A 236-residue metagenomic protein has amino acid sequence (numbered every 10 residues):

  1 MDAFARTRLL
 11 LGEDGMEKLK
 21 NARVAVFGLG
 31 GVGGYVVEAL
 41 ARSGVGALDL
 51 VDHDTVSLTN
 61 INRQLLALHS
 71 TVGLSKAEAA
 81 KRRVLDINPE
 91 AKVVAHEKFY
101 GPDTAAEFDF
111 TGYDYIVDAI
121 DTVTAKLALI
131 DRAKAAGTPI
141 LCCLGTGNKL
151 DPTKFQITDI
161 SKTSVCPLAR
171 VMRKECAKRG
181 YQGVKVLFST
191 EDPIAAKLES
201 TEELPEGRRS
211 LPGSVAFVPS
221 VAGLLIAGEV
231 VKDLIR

Functional and structural regions predicted by a protein language model:
M1-A25: N-terminal charged helix/coil linker that caps or initiates catalytic domains
K20, F108-Y113, I120-A128, A135 (+3 more regions): Glycine-rich phosphate/adenylate-binding loop
V26-G28, V51: Conserved N-terminal Rossmann-fold NAD(P)-binding element of oxidoreductases
V32-G33: Hydrophobic/small residue at the entry helix of a nucleotide-binding pocket
A41-A47, A135: Conserved S-adenosyl-L-methionine
V45, L50-N88: Glycine-rich phosphate-binding loop and adjoining beta1-alpha1-beta2 segment of Rossmann-like nucleotide-binding folds
E97-A105: Conserved SAM/SAH-binding loop
